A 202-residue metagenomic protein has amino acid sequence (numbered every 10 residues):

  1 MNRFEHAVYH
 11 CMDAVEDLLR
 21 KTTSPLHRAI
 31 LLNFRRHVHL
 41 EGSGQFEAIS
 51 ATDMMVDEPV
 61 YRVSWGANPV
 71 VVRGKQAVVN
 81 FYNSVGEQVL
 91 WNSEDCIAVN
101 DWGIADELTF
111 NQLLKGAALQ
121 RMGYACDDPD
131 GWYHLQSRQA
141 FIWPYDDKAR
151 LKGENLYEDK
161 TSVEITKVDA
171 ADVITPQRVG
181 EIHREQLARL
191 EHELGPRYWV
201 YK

Functional and structural regions predicted by a protein language model:
M1-E16, D130-G131, L135, K152-K202: Low-complexity, intrinsically disordered terminal/linker segments enriched in charged and Gly/Pro repeats
M1-G44, A48, T52, P196-R197: Short, low-complexity N-terminal intrinsically disordered segments enriched in polar/charged residues
S43-Q120: A solvent-exposed, acidic/Ser-Thr-rich amphipathic alpha-helical stretch
N92-I97, R138-P144: Hydrophobic/aromatic beta-strand elements that line small-molecule binding cavities or substrate pockets in beta-rich
I97-I104, P144-K152: A short, structured loop/turn motif at beta-sheet edges
Q112-L114, W143-D147, D159: Beta-strand elements of well-folded, non-transmembrane domains
L113, L135-Q139: Extracellular/periplasm-exposed beta-strand and loop segments of Gram-negative cell-envelope proteins, dominated by
L119-P129: Short, surface-exposed loop/helix-turn segments at secondary-structure junctions that function as lids/hinges flanking
